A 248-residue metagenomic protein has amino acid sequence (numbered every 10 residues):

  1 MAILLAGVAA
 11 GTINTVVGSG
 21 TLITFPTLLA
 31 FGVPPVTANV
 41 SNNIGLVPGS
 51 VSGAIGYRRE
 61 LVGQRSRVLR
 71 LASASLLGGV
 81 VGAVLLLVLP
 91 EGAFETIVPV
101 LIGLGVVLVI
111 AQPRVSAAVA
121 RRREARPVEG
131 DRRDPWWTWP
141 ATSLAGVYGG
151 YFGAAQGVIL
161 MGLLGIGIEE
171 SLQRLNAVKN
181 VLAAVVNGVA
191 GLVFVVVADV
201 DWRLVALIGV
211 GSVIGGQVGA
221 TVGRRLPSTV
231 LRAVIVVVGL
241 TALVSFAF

Functional and structural regions predicted by a protein language model:
M1-P34, R122-N176, A206: Selected transmembrane alpha-helices and immediately adjacent juxtamembrane segments of polytopic inner-membrane
A30-F31, L87, T96, I166 (+3 more regions): Transmembrane helix-loop junction
V33-N43, V62-R70, E169-N180: Membrane-interface alpha-helices at helix entry/exit sites of multi-pass transporters
V40-I97, N187-V230, V234: Selective hydrophobic functional segments
N43, V98-I102, V106, N180 (+2 more regions): Residues within membrane-spanning alpha-helices of integral membrane proteins, especially the hydrophobic core/packing
P48-S52, G103-A111, L164-I168, V213-G219: Alpha-helical transmembrane segments and their membrane-interface exit regions
V51-V62, V100-P127, T241-F248: Transmembrane helix exit motif
